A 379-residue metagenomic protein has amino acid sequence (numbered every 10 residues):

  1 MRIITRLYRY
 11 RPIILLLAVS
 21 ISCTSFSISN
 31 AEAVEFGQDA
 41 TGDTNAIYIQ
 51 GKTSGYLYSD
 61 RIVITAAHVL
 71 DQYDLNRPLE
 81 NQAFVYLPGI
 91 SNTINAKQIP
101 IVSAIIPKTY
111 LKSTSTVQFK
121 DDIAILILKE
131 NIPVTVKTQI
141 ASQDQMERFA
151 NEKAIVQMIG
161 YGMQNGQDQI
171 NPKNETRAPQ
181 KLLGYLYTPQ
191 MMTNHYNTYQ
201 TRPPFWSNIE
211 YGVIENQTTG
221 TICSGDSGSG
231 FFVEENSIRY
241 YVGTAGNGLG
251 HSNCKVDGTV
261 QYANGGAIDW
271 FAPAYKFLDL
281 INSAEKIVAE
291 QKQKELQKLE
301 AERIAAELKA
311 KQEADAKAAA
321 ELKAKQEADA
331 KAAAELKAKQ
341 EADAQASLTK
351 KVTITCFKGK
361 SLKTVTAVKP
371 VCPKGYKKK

Functional and structural regions predicted by a protein language model:
L15-S25: Bacterial N-terminal signal peptides
S25-E35: Sec-dependent signal peptide cleavage junction
A33-N45, R77-E147: Conserved catalytic-core segment of clan PA serine endopeptidases
T44-D60, A66, Q118: A conserved glycine-rich beta-strand in the N-terminal activation segment of trypsin-fold
Y58, I62-I64, I222-L296: C-terminal subregion of chymotrypsin/trypsin-like serine protease catalytic domains
H68-D71, G89-N92, K129-V134, G162-N165 (+2 more regions): Acidic glycine-/aspartate-rich tracts in secreted/extracellular proteins
F119-I123, L128-Q217, Y275: Chymotrypsin/trypsin-fold serine protease catalytic domain
K292-S347: Long, low-complexity, compositionally biased polyampholytic IDRs enriched for Lys/Glu and Gln/Arg
